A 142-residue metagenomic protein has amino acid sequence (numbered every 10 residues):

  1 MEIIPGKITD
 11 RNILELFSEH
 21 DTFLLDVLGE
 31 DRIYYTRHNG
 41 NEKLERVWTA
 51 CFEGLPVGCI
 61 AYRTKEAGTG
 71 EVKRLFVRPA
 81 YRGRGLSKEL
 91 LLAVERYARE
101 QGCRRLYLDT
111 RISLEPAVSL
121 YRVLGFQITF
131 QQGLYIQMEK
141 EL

Functional and structural regions predicted by a protein language model:
E2-T69, K73, R78, L91-L92 (+2 more regions): Acetyl-CoA-dependent GNAT
I8-R11, R104-Y107, R111-L142: C-terminal "cap" of GNAT-fold acetyltransferases
R74, E95, D109: Conserved acidic functional residues
V77, G83-R96, V123: Conserved acetyl-CoA-binding loop-helix of GNAT-fold acetyltransferases
R84, E100-R104: Short coil/turn segments at alpha/beta junctions that flank glycine-rich nucleotide-binding fingerprints
